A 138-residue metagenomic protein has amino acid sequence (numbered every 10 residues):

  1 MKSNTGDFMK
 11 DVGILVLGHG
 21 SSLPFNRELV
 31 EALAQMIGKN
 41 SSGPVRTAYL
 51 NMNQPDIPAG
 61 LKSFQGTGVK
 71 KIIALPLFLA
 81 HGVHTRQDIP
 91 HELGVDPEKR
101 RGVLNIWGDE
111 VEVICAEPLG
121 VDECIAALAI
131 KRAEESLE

Functional and structural regions predicted by a protein language model:
K2-E138: Active-site-proximal alpha-helix that buttresses catalytic centers in soluble enzyme cores
